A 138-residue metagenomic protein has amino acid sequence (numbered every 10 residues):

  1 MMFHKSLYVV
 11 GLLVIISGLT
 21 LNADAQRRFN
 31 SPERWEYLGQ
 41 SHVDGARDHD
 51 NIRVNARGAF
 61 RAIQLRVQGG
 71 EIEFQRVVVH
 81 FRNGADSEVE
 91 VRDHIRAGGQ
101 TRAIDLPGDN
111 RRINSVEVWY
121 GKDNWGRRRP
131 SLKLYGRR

Functional and structural regions predicted by a protein language model:
M1-V10: Bacterial N-terminal signal peptides that target proteins for export
V10-G18: Bacterial N-terminal signal peptides
L19-A25: Sec/Tat signal peptide C-region and signal peptidase I cleavage site
A25-R53: Transition segment at domain starts
V43-F74: Short, surface-exposed binding/anchoring microloops in extracellular/periplasmic proteins
D50-N55, Q100-G108: Exposed aromatic-hydrophobic patches
G58-L65, G108-N124: Noncatalytic modules at the cell exterior or secretory-pathway interfaces, chiefly beta-strand-rich lectin/adhesion
Q68-V91, R128-R137: Short, surface-exposed beta-strand/strand-loop-strand elements in extracellular ectodomains
